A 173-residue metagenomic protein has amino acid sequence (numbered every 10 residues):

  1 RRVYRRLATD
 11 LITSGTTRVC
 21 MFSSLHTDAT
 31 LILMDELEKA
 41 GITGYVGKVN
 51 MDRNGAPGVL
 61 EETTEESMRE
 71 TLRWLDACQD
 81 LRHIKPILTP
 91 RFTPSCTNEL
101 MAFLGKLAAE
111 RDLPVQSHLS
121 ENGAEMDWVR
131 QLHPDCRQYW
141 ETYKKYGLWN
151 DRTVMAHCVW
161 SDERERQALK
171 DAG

Functional and structural regions predicted by a protein language model:
R1, L169-G173: Short, intrinsically disordered, charge-balanced linker/junction segments flanking boundaries in proteins
R1-L33: Metal-associated gating/positioning segment near the N- to mid-region
G15, W149-D151, G173: Short loop/turn motifs at secondary-structure junctions
D28-V159, R164: Metal-coordinating catalytic core of metallo-dependent amide/deamination hydrolases
